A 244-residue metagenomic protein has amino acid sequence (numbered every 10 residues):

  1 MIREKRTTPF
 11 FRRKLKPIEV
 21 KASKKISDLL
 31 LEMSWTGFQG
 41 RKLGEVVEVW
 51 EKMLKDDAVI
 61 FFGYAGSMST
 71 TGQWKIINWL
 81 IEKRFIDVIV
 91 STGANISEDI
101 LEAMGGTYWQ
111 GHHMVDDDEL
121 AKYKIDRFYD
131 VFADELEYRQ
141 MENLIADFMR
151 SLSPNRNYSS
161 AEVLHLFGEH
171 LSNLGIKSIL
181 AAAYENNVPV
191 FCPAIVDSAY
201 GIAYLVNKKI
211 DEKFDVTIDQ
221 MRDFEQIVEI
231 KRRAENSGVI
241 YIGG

Functional and structural regions predicted by a protein language model:
M1-Y64, T70-I242: Conserved catalytic alpha/beta core of Sir2/sirtuin-type deacylases, generalized to analogous enzyme cores that bind
